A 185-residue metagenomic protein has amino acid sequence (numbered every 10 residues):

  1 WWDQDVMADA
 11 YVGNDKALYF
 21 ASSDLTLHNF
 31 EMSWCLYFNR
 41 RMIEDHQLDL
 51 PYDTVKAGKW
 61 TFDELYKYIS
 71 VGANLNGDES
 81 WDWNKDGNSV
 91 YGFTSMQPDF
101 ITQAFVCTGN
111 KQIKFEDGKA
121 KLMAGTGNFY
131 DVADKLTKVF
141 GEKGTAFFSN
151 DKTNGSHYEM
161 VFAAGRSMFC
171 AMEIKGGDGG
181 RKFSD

Functional and structural regions predicted by a protein language model:
W1-G13, D45, V161, M168-F169: Extracytoplasmic "Venus flytrap"/periplasmic binding protein-like
V6-L36, E44, T61-K121: Extracytoplasmic/periplasmic solute-binding protein
Y37-R41, D45, W60, E64-Y68 (+5 more regions): Extracytoplasmic/secreted proteins, especially bacterial periplasmic and envelope-associated proteins
R41-V55: Aromatic-glycine-rich donor-binding/catalytic loop that engages nucleotide-sugar donors across glycosyltransferases
E64-V71, N154-C170: Short helices/loops that flank or line small-molecule/ion binding pockets
Y66-I69, Q103-T153: Glycine-centered hinge/linker elements that transmit conformational signals in sensory and ligand-binding systems
Q97-D99, M172-G177: Beta->alpha turn/N-cap motifs
C170, F183-D185: Extracytoplasmic/periplasmic substrate-recognition and gating elements
